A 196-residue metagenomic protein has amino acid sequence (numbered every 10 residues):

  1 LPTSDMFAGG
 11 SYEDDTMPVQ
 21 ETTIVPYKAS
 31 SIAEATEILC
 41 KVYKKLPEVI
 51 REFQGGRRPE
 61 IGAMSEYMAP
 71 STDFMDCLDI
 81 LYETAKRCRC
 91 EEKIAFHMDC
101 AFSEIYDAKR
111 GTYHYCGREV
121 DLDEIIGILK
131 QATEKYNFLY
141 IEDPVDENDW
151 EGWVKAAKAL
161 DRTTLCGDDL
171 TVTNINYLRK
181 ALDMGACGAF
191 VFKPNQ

Functional and structural regions predicted by a protein language model:
L1-P2, P26, N137, P144: Proline-rich low-complexity regions
P2-E66: Mobile "lid/hinge" segments at catalytic clefts and subdomain interfaces of large enzymes
G56-R58, M68, T72-Q196: Catalytic core of soluble alpha/beta enzymes
